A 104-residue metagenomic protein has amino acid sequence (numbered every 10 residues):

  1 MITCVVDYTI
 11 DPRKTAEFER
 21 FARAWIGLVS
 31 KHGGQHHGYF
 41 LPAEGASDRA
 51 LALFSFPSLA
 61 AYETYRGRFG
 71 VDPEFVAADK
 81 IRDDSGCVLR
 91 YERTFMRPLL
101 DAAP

Functional and structural regions predicted by a protein language model:
M1, V5, E44-G45, G70-P73 (+1 more regions): Intrinsic disorder/low-complexity detector
M1-D7, F18, V29, A50-F54 (+1 more regions): Short, structured motif recognition centered on aromatic/hydrophobic residues
T9-D11, S55-P57, M96: Solvent-exposed residues in well-ordered beta-strands and their adjoining turns, especially edge/terminal strands
I10-R20: Short, surface-exposed ligand-recognition loops at beta-strand->loop->(often short) alpha-helix junctions that present
A16, A60-Y62, D101: Residue-level signal for secondary-structure boundary sites
R20-H37, S55-E92: An amphipathic, aromatic/His-enriched active-site/gating alpha helix that lines ligand/cofactor pockets
A46-D48, A60-A61: A solvent-exposed, acidic/Ser-Thr-rich amphipathic alpha-helical stretch
